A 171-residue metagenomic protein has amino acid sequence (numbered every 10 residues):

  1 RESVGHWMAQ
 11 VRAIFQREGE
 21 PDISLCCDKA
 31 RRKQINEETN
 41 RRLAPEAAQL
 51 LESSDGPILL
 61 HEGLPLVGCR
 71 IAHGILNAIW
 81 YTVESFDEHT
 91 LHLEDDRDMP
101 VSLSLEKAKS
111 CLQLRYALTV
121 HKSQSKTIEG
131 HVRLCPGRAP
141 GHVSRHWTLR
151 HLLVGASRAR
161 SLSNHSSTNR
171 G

Functional and structural regions predicted by a protein language model:
R1-S85, H92: Conserved helicase motor core of P-loop NTPases
I35, C69, I79-G171: C-terminal accessory regions
